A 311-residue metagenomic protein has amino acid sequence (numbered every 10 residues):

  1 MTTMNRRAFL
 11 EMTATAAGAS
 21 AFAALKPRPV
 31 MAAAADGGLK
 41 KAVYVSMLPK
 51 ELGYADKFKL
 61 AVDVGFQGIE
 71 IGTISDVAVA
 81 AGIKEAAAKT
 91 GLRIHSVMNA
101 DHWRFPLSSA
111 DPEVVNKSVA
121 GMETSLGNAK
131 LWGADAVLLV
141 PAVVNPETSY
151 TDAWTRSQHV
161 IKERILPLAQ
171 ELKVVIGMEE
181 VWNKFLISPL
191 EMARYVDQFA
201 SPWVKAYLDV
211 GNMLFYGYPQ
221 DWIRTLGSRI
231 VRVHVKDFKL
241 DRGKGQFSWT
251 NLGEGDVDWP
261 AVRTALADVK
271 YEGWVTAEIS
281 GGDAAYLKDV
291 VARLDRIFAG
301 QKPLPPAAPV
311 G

Functional and structural regions predicted by a protein language model:
T2-A42, M47, E51-V62, P189-V204 (+1 more regions): Histidine-acidic metal/acid-base catalytic patches
T13-F22, D76, S108-A206, F215 (+1 more regions): Active-site acidic/histidine proton-transfer and metal-coordination neighborhood in alpha/beta enzyme cores
A34-V45, S96-L107, P141-V144: N-terminal small/glycine-rich loop or linker at the start of catalytic domains across soluble metabolic enzymes
M47-P49, T73-S75, A100-W103, P141-N145 (+4 more regions): Active-site-proximal loop/turn and secondary-structure-junction residues that shape catalytic pockets, frequently
L60-D76: N-terminal substrate-binding region of glycoside hydrolase catalytic domains
F66, A129, A134, I230 (+1 more regions): A structural motif
V77-G82: Active-site-adjacent beta->alpha loops and helix N-cap segments on the catalytic face of soluble alpha/beta enzymes
